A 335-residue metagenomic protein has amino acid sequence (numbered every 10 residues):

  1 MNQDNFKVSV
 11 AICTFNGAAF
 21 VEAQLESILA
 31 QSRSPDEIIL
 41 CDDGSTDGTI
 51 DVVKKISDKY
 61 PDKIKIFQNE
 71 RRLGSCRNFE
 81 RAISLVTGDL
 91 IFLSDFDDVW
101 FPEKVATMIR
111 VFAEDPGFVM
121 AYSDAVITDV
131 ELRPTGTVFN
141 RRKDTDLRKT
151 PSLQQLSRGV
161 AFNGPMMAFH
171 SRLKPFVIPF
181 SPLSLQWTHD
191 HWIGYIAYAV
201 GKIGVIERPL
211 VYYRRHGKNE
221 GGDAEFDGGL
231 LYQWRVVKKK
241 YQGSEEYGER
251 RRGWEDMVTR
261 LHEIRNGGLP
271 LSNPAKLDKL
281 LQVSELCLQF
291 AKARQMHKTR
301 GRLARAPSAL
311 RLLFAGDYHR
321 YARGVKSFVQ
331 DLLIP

Functional and structural regions predicted by a protein language model:
F6-S9, E37, W192: Cell-envelope/extracellular polymer assembly enzymes that use nucleotide-activated donors
G17-A30: Short, well-formed alpha-helical segments that are part of the catalytic scaffolds of diverse glycosyltransferases
D42-D51, R71: A conserved acidic beta->alpha catalytic loop
N69-V86, P151: Glycine-rich, basic loop-to-helix element that forms the pyrophosphate-binding segment of sugar-nucleotide handling
S84, K149-G229: Conserved nucleotide-sugar donor-binding catalytic segment
I91: Short aromatic/hydrophobic "clamp" motif used to bind/position activated sugar donors
K104-G136: Conserved donor NDP-sugar-binding/catalytic core segment of glycosyltransferases
N266-P335: Membrane-interface aromatic/basic loop that binds lipid-linked glycans or pyrophosphate carriers, typified by
